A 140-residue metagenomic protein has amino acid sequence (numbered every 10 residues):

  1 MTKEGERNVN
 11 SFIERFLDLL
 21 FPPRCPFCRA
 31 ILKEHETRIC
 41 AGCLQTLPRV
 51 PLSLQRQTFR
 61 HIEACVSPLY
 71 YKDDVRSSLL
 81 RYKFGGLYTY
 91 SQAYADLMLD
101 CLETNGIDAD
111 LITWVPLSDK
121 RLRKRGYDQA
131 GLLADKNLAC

Functional and structural regions predicted by a protein language model:
M1-C140: Glycine-rich phosphate/pyrophosphate-handling loop used in enzymes and phosphotransfer proteins
